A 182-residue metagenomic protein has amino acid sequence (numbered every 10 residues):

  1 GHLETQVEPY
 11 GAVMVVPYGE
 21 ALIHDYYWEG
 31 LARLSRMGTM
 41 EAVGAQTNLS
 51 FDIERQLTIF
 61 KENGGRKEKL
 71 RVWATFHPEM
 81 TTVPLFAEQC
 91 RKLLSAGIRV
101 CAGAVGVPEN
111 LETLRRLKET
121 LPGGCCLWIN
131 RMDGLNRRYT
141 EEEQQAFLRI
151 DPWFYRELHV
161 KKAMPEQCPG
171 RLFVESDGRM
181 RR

Functional and structural regions predicted by a protein language model:
G1, E8-H24, L34-R55, N63-F86 (+2 more regions): Core AdoMet radical
L3-E4, E62-N63, K161-A163: Short, flexible, glycine/charge-rich loop motifs used to bind or transfer phosphoryl groups or to couple energy/partner
L3-E4, W28-A32, L57-F60, F86-R91 (+1 more regions): Generic structural signal for well-ordered alpha-helices, preferentially at hydrophobic/aromatic core positions
K67, R71-R181: Radical SAM enzyme [4Fe-4S]-AdoMet core and its adjacent flexible, acidic and glycine-rich loops/tails across
